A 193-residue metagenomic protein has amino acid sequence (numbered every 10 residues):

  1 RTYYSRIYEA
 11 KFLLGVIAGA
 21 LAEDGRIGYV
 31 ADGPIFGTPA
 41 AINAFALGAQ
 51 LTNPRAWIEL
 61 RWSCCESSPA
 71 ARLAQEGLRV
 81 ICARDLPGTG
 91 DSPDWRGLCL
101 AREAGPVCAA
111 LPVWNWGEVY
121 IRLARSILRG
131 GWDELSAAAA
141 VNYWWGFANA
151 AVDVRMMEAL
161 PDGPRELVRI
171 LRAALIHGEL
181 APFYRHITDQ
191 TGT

Functional and structural regions predicted by a protein language model:
R1-T193: A residue-level marker of the well-folded mature domains of exported/periplasmic proteins
